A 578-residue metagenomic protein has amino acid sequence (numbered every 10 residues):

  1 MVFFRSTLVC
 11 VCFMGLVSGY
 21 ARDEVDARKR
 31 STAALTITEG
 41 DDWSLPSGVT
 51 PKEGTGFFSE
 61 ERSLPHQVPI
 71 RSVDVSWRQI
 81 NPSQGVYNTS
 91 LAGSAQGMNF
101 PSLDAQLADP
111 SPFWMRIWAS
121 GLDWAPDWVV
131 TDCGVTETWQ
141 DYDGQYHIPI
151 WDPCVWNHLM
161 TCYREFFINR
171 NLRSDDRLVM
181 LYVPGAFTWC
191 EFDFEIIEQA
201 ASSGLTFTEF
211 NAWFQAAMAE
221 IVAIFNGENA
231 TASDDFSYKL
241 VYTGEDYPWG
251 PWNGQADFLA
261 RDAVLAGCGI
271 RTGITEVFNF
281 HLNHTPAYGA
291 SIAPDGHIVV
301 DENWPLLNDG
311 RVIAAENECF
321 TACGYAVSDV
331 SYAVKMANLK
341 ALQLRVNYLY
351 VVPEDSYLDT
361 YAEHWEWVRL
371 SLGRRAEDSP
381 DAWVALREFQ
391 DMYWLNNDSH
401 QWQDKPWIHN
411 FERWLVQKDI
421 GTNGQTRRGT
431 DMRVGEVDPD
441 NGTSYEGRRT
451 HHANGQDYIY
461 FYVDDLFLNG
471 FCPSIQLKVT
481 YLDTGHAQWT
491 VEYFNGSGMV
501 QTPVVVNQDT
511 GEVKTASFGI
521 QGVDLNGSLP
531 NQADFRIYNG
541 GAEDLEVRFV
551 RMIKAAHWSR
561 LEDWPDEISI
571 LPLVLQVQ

Functional and structural regions predicted by a protein language model:
R28-W151, V312-V327, V346-Y357, A362 (+1 more regions): N-terminal substrate-binding region of glycoside hydrolase catalytic domains
L103-P112, W139-Y182, W213-I224: An active-site-proximal structural segment forming one wall of the substrate-binding cleft that immediately precedes
W114, W118, G267-E412: Substrate-binding cleft of secreted/luminal carbohydrate-active enzymes
Y182-R311: Substrate-binding cleft/loops of secretory-pathway carbohydrate-active enzymes
R387-F467, I553, W558-P565: Glycan-recognition and processing domains
A487-M499: Short, surface-exposed beta-strand/strand-loop-strand elements in extracellular ectodomains
G498-L529: Extracellular carbohydrate recognition and processing domains and analogous Trp-centered ligand-binding platforms
F535-E543: Short beta-strand-plus-loop segments that form exposed binding edges in beta-rich domains
